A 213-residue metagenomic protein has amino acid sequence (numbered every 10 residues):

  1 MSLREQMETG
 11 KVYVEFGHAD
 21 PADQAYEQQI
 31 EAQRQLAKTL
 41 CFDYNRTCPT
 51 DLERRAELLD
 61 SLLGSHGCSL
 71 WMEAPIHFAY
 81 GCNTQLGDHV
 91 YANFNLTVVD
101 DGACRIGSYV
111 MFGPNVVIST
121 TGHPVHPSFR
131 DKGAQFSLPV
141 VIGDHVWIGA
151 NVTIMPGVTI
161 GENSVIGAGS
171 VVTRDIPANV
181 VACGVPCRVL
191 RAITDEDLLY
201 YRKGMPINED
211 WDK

Functional and structural regions predicted by a protein language model:
M1-C68, C187-R191, D195-K213: Terminal amphipathic alpha-helical/low-complexity segments used for targeting or macromolecular assembly
I76-T159, V185-P186, A192-K203: Flexible, glycine/small-residue-enriched loop-and-beta-strand segment within the central core of proteins
W147, V165, V181-C183: Short-chain dehydrogenase/reductase
V158, N179-V180: Extracytoplasmic/periplasmic beta-strand context in beta-sandwich domains, especially the cupredoxin/COX2 CuA-binding
